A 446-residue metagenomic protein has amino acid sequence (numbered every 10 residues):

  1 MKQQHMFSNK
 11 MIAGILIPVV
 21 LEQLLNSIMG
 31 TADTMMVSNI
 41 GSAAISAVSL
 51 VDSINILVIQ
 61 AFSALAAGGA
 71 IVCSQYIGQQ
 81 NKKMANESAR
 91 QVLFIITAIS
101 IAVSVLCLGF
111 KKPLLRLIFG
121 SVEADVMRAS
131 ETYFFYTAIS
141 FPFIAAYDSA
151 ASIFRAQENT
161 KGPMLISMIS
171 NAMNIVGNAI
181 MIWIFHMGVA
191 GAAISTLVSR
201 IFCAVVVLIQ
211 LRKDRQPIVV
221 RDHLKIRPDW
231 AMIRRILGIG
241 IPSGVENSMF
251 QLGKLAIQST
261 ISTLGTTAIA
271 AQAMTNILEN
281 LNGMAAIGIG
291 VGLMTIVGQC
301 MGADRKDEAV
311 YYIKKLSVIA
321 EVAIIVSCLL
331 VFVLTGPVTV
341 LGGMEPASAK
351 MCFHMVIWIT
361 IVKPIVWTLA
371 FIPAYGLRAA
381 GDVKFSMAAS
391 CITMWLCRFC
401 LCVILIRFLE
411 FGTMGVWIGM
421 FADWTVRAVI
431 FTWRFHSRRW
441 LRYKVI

Functional and structural regions predicted by a protein language model:
M1-V19, C73-S140, I184-I241, V297-K363 (+1 more regions): Short alpha-helical transmembrane segments in multi-pass integral membrane proteins
Q3-M35, N39-I40, I56-G68, V72 (+5 more regions): N-terminal transmembrane alpha-helices
G14-D33, Y136, S170, S199-C203 (+3 more regions): Transmembrane helical elements of multi-pass membrane transporters/channels
V19, Q23, T34-M35, I71 (+16 more regions): Transmembrane alpha-helix boundary and packing residues in multipass membrane permease domains and related
L24, I28-S46, L115-A124, I180-M187 (+4 more regions): Helix-terminus/linker motif at the lipid-water interface of multi-pass membrane proteins
S42-S53, S130, F134, A193 (+4 more regions): Small-residue hotspots at the loop-to-helix junctions and early N-terminal turns of transmembrane alpha-helices
I45-V105, I144-P163, I269-T335, W367-C391: Small-residue-rich hydrophobic transmembrane alpha-helices
A66, Y136-R155, P163-N171, A192-V207 (+5 more regions): Short runs within selected transmembrane alpha-helices of multi-pass transporters and secretion channels
